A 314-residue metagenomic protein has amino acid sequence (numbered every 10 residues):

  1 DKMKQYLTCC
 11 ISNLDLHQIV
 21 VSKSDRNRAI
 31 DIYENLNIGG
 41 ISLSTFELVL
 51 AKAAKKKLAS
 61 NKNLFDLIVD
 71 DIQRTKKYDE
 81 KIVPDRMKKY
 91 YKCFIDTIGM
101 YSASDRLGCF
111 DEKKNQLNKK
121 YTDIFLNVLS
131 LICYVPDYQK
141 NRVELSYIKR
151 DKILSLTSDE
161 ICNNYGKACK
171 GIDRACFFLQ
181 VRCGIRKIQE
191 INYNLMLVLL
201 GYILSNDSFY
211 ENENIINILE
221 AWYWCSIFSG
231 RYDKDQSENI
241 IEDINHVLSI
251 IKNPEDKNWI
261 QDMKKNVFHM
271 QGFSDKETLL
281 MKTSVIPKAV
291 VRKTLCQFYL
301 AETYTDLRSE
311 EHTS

Functional and structural regions predicted by a protein language model:
D1-K140, K187-I191, L219-S226: Basic- and aromatic-enriched surface patches that contact anionic nucleotides/nucleic acids
D31-N35, L126-Y134, F177, L195-N206 (+2 more regions): Short, hydrophobic/amphipathic alpha-helical patches that form generic packing surfaces within helical domains
I38-T45, R174, V181-I188, N206-Y210 (+1 more regions): Intrinsically disordered or highly flexible coil/loop and linker segments, enriched in small and charged/polar residues
G39-L43, V135-K140, S205-E213, T303-E310: Short helix-capping/linker segments at secondary-structure and domain boundaries
S42-F46, Y193-V198, Y210-S249: Charged substrate- and nucleic-acid-binding regions of tRNA-handling and nucleotidyl-transfer enzymes, centered on
N127-S205: Structured, charged N-terminal subsegments at the starts of enzyme catalytic cores and at intra-chain domain/subunit
F228-E310: Intrinsically disordered, low-complexity N-proximal targeting/linker segments that flank membranes
